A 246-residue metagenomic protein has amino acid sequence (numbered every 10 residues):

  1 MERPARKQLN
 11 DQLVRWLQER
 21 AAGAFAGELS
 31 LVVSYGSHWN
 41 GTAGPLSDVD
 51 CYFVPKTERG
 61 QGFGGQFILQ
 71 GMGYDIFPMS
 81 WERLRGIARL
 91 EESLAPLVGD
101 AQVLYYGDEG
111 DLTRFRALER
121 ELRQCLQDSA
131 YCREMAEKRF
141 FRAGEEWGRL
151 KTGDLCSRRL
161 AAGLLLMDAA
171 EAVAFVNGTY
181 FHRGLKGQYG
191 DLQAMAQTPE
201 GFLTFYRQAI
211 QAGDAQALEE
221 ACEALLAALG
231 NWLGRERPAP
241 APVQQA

Functional and structural regions predicted by a protein language model:
M1-S47, Y52-A101: Metal-dependent nucleotidyltransferase catalytic core
E2-R6, N10, L90, D108-D111 (+6 more regions): Intrinsic-disorder-associated interaction segments
P4, Q8, E19, H38 (+4 more regions): A general structural-boundary detector
Q12-R20, L104-T113, A241-Q244: Short N-terminal helix-initiation segments at or just after the protein's N-terminus
A26-G27, G110-T113, P199-E200: Glycine-centered small-residue hotspots that permit tight backbone geometry or close packing
G65, L69-C156: Conserved NTP/Mg2+-binding pocket subregion across the NTase superfamily
L126-A246: Conserved nucleotidyltransferase catalytic core and NTase-mimicking acidic/glycine-rich helix/loop elements in nucleic
